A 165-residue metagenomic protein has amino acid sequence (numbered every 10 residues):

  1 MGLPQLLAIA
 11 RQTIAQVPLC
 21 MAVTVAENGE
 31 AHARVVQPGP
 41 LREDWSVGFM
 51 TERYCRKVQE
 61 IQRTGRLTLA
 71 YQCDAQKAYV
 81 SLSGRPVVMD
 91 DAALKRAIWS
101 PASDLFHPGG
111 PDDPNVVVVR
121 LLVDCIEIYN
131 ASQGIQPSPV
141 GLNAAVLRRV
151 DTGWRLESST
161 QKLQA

Functional and structural regions predicted by a protein language model:
M1-M21, E27, V146-R148, T152 (+1 more regions): Extreme N-terminal tail/first-helix region
L3-A8, Y54-C55, S103-D104: Charged, amphipathic alpha-helical segments
Q16-P18, H32-R34, D112-N115, L122: Short, basic and Ser/Thr-rich N-terminal targeting/leader segments
P18-R53, Q59-I61, L67-Q72, Y79-S83: Short beta-strand segments
L41-R42, R56-V58, M89-D90, Q136-S138: A short local loop/turn or secondary-structure capping micro-motif enriched for an aromatic residue
K57-V119, V123: Short, structured beta-strand-loop surface elements
G110-A165: C-terminal edge-of-domain segments
